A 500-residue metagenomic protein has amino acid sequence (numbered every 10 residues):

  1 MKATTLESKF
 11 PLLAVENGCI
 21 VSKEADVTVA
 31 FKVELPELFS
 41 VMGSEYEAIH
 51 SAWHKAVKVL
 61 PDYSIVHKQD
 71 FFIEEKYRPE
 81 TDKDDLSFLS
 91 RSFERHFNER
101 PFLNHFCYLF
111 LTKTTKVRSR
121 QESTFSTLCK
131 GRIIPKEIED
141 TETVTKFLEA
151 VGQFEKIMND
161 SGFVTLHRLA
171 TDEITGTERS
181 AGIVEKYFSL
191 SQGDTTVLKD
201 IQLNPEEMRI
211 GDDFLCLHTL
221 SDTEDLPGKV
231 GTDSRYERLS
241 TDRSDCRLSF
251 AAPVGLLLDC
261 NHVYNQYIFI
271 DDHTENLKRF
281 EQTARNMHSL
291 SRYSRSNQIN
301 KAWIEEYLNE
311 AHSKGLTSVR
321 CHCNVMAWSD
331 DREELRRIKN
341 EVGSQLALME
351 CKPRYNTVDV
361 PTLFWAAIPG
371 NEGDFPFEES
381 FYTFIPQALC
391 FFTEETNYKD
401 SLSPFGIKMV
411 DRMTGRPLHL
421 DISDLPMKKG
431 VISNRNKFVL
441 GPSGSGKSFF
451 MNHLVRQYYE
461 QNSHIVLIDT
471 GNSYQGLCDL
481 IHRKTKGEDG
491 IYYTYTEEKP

Functional and structural regions predicted by a protein language model:
M1-E395: Extended, folded cores of ATP/NTP-driven motor/assembly subunits in large transport and secretion machines
N17-C19, R95-F97, P253, E310-K314 (+5 more regions): Generic recognition of flexible, low-complexity loop/linker segments
T28-A30, Y63-H67, F106-Y108, H322-N324 (+5 more regions): Beta-sheet entry/capping signal
E37, Q69-F72, K76-P79, F97-R100 (+1 more regions): Switch/coupling segment of Walker-type NTPase motor domains
G43, E47, L148, V319 (+4 more regions): Conserved structured core elements
A52, Q153, E341-V342, R435-F438 (+3 more regions): Short, hydrophobic/aromatic alpha-helical segments in well-folded domains
I73-Y77, V117-R118, E334, R416-L418 (+5 more regions): Flexible loop/turn segments at secondary-structure boundaries
E394-F450, L454, Y493, K499: Active-site-adjacent "gating/activation" loops or surface patches in catalytic cores
